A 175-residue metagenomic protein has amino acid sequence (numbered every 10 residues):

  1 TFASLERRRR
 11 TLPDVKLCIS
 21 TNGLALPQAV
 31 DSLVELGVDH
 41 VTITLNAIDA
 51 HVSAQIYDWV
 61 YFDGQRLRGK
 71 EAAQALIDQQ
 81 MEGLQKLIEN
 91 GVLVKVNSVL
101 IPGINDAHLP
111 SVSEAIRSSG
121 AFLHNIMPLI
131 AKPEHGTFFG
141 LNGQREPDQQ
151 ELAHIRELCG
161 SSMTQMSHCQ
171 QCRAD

Functional and structural regions predicted by a protein language model:
T1-M127: Conserved AdoMet/S-adenosylmethionine-binding subsite of the radical SAM
P110-D175: Auxiliary Fe-S-binding modules of radical SAM enzymes
